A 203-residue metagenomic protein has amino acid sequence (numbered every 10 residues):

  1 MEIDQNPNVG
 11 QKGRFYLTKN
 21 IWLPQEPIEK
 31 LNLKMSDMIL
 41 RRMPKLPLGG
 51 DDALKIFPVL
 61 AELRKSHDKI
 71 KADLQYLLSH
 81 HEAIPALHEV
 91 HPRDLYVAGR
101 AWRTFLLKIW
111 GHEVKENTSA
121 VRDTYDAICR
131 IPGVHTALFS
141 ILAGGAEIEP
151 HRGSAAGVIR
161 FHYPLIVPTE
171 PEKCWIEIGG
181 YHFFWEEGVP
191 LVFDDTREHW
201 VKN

Functional and structural regions predicted by a protein language model:
M1-R152, P171-C174: Fe(II)/2-oxoglutarate oxygenase catalytic core
Y163: Basic nucleic-acid-binding interfaces
T169-N203: Catalytic core of Fe(II)/2-oxoglutarate
